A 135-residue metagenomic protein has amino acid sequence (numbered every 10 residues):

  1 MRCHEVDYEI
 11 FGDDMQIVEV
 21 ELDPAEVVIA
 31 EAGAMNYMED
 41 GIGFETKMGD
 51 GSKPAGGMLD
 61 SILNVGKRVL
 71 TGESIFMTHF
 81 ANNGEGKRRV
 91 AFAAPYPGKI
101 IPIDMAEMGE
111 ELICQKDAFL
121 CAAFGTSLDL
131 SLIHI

Functional and structural regions predicted by a protein language model:
M1-V18, L22-V27, A32-A34, D40-M108: Conserved loop->alpha-helix
M35-N36, F119: Structured surface patches comprising rigid loops and adjacent beta-strands/short helices at the edges of well-ordered
P102, E107-L130: Glycine-rich anion/phosphate-binding loop at the beta-strand->alpha-helix junction
I133-I135: Conserved small/polar residues in nucleotide/adenosyl-binding loops
